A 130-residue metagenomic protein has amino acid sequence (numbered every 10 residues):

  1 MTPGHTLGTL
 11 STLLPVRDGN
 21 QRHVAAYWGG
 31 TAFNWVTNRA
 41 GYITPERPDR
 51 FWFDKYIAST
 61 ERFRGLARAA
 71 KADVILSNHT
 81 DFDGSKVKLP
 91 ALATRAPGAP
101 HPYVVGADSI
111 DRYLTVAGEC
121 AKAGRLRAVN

Functional and structural regions predicted by a protein language model:
M1-L92, V104-V105: Metallo-beta-lactamase
G84-S85, L92, P97-N130: C-terminal regulatory/interaction regions
